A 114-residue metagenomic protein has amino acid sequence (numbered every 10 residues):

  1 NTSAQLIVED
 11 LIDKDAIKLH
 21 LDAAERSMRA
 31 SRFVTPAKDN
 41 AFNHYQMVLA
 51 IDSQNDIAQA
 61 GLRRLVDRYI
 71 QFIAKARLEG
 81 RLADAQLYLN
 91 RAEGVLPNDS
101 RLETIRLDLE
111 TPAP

Functional and structural regions predicted by a protein language model:
L49-A50, D67, E93-G94: Conserved structural position within tetratricopeptide repeats
